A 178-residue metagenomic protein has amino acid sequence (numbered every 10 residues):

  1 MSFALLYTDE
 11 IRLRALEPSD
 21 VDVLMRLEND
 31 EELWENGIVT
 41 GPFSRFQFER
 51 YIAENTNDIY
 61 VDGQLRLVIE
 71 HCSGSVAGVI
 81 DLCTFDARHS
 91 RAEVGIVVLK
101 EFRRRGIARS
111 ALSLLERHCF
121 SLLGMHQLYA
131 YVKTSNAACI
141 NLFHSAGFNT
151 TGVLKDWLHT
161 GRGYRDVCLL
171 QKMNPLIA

Functional and structural regions predicted by a protein language model:
M1-R12, L16-V21, E70-A178: Acyl-donor (CoA/ACP) binding surface of acyl/acetyltransferases
R12, E17-G37: Short amphipathic alpha-helix that is part of the acyltransferase structural core
R26-D30, E54, S145: Residues within well-ordered alpha-helical secondary structure of globular protein domains
E32-E54: Conserved GNAT-fold acetyl-CoA-binding loop/helix
E35-G37, Q64, V167: Short, hydrophobic secondary-structure boundary micro-motifs
E54-N55, H118: A generic secondary-structure signal
N55-V68: A short helix-loop-beta-strand connector motif used in the catalytic cores of GNAT acetyltransferases and, in some
